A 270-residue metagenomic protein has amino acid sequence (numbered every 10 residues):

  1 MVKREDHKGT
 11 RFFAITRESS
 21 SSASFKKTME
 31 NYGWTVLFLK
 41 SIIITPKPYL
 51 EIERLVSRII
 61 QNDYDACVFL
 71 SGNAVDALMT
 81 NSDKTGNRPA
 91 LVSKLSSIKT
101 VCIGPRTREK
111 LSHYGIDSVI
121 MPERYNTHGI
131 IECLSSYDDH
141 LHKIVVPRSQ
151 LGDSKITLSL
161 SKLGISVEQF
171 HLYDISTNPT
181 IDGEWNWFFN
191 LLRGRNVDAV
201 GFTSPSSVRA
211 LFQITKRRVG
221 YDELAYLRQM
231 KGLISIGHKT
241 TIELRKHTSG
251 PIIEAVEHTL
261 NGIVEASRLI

Functional and structural regions predicted by a protein language model:
M1-I270: Signature of uroporphyrinogen-III synthase
